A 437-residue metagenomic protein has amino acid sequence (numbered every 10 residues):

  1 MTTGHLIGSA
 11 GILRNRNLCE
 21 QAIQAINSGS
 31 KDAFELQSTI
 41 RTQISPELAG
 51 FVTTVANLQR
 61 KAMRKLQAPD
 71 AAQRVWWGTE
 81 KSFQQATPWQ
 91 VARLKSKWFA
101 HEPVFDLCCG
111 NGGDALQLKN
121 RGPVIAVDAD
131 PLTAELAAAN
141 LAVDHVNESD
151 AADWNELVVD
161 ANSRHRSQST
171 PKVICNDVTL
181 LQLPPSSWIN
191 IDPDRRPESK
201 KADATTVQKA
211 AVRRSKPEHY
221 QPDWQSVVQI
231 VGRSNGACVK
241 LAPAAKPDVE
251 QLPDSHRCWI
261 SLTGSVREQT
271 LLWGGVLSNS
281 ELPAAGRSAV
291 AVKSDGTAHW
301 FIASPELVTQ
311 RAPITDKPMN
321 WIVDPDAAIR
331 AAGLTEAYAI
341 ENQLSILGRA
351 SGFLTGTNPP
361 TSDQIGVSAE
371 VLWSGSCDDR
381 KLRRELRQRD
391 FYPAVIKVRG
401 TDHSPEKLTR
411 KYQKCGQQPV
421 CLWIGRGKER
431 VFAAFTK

Functional and structural regions predicted by a protein language model:
M1-K437: SAM-dependent transferase fold signal centered on methyltransferase-like domains, encompassing both Class I
